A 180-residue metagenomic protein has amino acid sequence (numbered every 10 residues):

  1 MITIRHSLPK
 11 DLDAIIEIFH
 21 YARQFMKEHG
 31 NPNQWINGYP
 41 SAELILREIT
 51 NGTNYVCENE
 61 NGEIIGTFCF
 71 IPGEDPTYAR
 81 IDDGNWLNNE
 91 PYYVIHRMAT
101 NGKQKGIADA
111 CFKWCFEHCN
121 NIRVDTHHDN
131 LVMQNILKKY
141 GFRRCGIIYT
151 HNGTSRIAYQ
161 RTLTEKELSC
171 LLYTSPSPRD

Functional and structural regions predicted by a protein language model:
T3-E17: A short beta-loop-alpha structural element at the N-terminal edge of CoA-dependent acyl/N-acetyltransferase catalytic
R23-E43: Conserved GNAT-fold acetyl-CoA-binding loop/helix
C69-K103: Conserved acyl-donor/pantetheine-binding loop and adjacent beta-alpha core of acyl/acetyltransferases and related
Q104-E117, N135, K139: Conserved acetyl-CoA-binding loop-helix of GNAT-fold acetyltransferases
H118-H128: Conserved GNAT acetyl-CoA-binding A-motif
D125, R143-I157: Conserved catalytic-core motifs of GNAT/GCN5-like acyltransferases
D129-G146: Conserved active-site alpha-helix within GNAT-family acetyltransferase domains
Y173-D180: Conserved small/polar residues in nucleotide/adenosyl-binding loops
